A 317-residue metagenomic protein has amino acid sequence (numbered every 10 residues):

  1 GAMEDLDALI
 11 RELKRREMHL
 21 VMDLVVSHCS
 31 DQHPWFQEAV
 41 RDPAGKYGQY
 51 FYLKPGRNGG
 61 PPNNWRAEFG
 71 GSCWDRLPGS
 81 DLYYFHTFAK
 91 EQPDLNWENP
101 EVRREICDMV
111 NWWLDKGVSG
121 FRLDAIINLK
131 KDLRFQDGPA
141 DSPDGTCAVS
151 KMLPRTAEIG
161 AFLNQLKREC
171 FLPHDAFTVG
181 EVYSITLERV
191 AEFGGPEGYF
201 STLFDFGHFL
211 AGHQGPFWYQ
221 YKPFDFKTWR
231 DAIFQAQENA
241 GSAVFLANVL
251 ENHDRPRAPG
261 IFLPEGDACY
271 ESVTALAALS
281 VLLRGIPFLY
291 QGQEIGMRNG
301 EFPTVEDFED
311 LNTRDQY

Functional and structural regions predicted by a protein language model:
G1-Y317: Active-site and adjacent substrate-binding regions of carbohydrate-active enzymes
